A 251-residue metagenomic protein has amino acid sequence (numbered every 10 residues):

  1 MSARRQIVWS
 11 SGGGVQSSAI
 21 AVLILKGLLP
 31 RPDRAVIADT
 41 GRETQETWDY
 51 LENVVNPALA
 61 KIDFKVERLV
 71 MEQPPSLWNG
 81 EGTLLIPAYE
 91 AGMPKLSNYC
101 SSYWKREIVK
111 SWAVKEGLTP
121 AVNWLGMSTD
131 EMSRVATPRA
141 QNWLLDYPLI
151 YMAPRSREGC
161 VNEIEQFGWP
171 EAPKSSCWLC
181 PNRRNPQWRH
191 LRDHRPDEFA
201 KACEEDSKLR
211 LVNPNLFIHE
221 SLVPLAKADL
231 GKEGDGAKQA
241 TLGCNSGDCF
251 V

Functional and structural regions predicted by a protein language model:
M1-V251: Nucleotide-activated chemistry modules centered on ATP-dependent adenylation/adenylyltransferase
